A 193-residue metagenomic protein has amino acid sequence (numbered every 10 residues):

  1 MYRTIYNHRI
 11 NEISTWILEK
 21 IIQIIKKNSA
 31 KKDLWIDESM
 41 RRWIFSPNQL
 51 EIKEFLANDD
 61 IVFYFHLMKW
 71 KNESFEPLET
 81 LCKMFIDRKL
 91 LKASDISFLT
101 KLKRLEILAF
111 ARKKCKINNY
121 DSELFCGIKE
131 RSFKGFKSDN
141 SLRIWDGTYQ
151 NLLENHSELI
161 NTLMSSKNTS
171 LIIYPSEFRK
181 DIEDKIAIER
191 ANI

Functional and structural regions predicted by a protein language model:
M1-I193: Histidine-centered, transition-metal-coordinating active-site segments
